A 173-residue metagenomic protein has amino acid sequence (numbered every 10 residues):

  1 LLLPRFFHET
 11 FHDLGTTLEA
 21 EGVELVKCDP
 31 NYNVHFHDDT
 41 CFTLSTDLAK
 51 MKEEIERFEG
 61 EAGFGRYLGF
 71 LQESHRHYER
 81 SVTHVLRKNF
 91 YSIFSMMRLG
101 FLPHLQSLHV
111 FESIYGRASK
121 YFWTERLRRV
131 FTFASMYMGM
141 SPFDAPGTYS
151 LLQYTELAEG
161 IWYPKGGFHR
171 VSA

Functional and structural regions predicted by a protein language model:
L1-N31: N-terminal FAD cofactor-binding segment of flavoenzymes
L3, V110, L127, F168-V171: Hydrophobic (often cysteine-bearing) scaffold residues that line and stabilize catalytic clefts of nucleotide/cofactor
T10-F11, A145-T148: A short mid-domain helix/strand-loop element embedded in enzyme catalytic domains that forms or borders the active-site
G15-T17, S141-P142, L157-W162: Short helix-capping/linker segments at secondary-structure and domain boundaries
T17-A20, T124, A173: Secondary-structure transition/capping motifs at alpha-helix termini and the adjoining loop/turn into the next element
N33-H35: Residue-level detector of beta-strand face positions
H37-P146: Rossmann-like flavin
L151-A173: Helical element adjacent to the flavin cofactor pocket in flavoenzyme catalytic cores
